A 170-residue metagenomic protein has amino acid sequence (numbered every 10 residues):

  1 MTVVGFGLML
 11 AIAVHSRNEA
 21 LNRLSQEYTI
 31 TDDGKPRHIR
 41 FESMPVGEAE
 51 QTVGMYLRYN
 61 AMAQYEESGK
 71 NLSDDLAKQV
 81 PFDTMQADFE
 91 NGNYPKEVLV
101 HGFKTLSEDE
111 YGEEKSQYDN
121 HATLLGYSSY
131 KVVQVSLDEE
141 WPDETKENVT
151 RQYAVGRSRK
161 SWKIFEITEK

Functional and structural regions predicted by a protein language model:
M1-I12: Hydrophobic membrane-insertion alpha-helices, especially the h-region of bacterial N-terminal signal peptides
G5-F6, E110-K170: Exposed beta-sheet edge and beta->alpha loop/turn motif
A11-M62: Short, low-complexity N-terminal intrinsically disordered segments enriched in polar/charged residues
E42-V53, A61-Y65, K78-F82, Y130 (+1 more regions): Solvent-exposed, acidic/flexible segments
Y56, N60, S68, D88 (+2 more regions): Polar/charged side chains located within well-ordered beta-strands of beta-rich proteins
Y65-E66, S161: Internal amphipathic alpha-helical segments of the cytochrome P450 catalytic fold
E66-Y127: Short solvent-exposed beta->alpha transition segments
